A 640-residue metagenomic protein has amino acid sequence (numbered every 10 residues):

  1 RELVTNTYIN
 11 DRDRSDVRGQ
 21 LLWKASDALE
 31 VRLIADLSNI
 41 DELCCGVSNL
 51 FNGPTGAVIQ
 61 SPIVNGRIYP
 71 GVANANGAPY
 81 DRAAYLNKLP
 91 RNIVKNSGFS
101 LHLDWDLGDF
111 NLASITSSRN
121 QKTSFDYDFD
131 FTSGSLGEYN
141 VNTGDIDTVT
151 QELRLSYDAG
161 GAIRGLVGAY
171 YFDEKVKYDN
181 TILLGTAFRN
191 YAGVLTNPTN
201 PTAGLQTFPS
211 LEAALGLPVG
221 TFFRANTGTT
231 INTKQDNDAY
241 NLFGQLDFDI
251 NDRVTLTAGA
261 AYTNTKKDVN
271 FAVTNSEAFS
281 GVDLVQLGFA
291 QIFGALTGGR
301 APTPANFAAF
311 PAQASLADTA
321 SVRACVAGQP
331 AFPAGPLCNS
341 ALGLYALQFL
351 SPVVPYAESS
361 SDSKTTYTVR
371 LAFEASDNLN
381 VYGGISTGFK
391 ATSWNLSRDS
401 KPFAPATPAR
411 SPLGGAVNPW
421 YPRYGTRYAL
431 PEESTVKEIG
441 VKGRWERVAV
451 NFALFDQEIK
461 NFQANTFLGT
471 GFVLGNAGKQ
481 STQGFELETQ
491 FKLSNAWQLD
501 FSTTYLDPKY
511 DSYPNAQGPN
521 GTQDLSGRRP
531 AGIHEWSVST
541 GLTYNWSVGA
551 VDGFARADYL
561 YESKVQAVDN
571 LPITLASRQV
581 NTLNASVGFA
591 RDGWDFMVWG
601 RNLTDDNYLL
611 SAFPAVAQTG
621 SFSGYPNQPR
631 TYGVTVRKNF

Functional and structural regions predicted by a protein language model:
R1-T55, S97-F99, D147-Q151, L155-F172 (+2 more regions): Transmembrane beta-barrel wall of Gram-negative outer-membrane proteins
R1-Y8, C44-Y85, D128-Y139, T181-T230 (+6 more regions): Solvent-exposed loop segments that connect transmembrane elements
L21-K24, A35, D104-L107, D147 (+15 more regions): Residue-level signature of outer-membrane beta-barrel architecture
A28-V31, D109-L112, A162-G165, R253-L256 (+5 more regions): Repeated loop/turn-to-beta-strand initiation elements of outer-membrane beta-barrel proteins
L37-D41, L107, S118-K122, Y171-K175 (+12 more regions): Transmembrane beta-strands of outer-membrane beta-barrel pores
H102-L107, N111-S117, K122-Y127, E374-Q483 (+2 more regions): Membrane-embedded beta-barrel scaffold of Gram-negative outer-membrane proteins
S156, R164-L166, Y170, D252 (+5 more regions): Gram-negative outer-membrane beta-barrel transporters
L183-R189, S494-L499, L560-V568, F589-F640: C-terminal beta-signal and adjacent terminal beta-strands/loops of Gram-negative outer-membrane beta-barrel proteins
